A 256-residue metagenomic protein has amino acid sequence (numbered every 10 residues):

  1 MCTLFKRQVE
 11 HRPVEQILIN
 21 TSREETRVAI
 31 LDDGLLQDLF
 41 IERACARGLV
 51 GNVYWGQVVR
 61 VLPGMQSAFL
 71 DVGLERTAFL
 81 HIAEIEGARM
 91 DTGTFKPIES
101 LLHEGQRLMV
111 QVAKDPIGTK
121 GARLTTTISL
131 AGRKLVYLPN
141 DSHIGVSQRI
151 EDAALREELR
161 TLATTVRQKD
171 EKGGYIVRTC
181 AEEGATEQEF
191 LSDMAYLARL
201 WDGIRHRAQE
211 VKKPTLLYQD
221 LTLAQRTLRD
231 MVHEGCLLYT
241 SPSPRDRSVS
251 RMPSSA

Functional and structural regions predicted by a protein language model:
M1-S241, R251: Single-stranded RNA-binding surfaces
R245-D246, S250-A256: Positively charged, low-complexity/disordered segments
